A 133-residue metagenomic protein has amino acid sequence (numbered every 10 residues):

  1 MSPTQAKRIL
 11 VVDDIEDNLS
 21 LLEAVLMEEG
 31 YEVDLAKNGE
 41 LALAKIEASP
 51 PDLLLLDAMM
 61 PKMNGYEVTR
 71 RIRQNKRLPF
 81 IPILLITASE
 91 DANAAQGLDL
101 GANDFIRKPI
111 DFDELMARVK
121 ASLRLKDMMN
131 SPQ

Functional and structural regions predicted by a protein language model:
M1-L10, L123-K126, N130-Q133: Non-catalytic signal-transmission and effector/linker regions of two-component phosphorelay proteins
I15-D34: Two-component/phosphorelay signaling modules centered on CheY-like receiver
E23, E67, S89-D104, E114: Alpha4 helix (beta4-alpha4-beta5 surface) of REC/receiver domains from two-component response regulators
K37-L41, N64-R70: Acidic catalytic/metal-coordinating carboxylates
S49-L56: Active-site beta3 strand of CheY-like receiver
M60: Receiver (REC) domain active-site loop signature in two-component systems and cognate sites in sensor histidine kinases
I110-L123: C-terminal output helix
